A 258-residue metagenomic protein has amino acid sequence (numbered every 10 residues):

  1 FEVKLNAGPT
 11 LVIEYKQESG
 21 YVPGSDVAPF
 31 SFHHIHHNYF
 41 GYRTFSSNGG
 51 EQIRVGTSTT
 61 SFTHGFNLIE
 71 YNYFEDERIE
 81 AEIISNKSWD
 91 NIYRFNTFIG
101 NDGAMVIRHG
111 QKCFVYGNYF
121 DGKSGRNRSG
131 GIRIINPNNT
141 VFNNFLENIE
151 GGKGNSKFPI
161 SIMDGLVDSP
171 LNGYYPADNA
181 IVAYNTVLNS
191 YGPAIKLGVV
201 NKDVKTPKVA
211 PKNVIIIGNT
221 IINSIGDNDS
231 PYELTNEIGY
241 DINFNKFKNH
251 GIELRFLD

Functional and structural regions predicted by a protein language model:
F1-L257: Glycine- and acidic/polar-rich repeat regions and solenoidal domains
